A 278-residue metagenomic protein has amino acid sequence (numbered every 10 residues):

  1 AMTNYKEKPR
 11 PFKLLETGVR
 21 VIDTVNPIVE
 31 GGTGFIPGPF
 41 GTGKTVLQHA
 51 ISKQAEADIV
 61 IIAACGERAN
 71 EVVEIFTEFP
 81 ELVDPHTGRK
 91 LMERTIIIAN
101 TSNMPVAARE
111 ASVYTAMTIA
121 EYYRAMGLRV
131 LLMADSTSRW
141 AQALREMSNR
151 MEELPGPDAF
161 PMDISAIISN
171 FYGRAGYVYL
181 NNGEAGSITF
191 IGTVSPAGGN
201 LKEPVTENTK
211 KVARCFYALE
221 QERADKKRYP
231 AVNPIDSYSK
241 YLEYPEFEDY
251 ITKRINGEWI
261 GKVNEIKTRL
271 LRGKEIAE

Functional and structural regions predicted by a protein language model:
A1-E30: P-loop NTP-binding catalytic core
T24-P27, G31-E278: P-loop NTPase catalytic core
